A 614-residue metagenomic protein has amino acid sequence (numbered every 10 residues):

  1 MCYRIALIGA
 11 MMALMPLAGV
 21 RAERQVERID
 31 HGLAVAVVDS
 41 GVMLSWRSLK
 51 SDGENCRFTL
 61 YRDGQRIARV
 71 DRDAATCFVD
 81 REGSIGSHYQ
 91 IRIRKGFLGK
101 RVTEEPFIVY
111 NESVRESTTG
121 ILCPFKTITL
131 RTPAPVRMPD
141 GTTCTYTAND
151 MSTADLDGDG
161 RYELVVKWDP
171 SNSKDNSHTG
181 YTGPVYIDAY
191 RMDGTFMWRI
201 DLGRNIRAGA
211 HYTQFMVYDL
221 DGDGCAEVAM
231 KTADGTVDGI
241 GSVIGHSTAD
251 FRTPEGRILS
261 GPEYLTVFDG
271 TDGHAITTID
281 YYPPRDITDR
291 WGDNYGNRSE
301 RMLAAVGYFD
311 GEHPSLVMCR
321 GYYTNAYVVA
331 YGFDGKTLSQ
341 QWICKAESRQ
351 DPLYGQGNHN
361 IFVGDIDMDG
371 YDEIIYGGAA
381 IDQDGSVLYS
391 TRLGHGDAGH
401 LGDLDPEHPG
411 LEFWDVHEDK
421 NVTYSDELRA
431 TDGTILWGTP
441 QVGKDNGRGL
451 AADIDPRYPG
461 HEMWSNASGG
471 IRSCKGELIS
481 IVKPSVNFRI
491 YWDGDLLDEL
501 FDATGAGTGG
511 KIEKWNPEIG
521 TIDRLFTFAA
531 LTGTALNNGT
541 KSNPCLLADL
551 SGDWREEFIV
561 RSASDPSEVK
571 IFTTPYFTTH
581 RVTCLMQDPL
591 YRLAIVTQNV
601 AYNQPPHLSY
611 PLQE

Functional and structural regions predicted by a protein language model:
M1-I5: Positively charged n-region of N-terminal signal peptides that target proteins for export
A6-P16: Bacterial N-terminal signal peptides
A18-A22: Sec/Tat signal peptide C-region and signal peptidase I cleavage site
E23-A36: Short, compositionally biased P/S/T/A/G/V-rich stretches that sit at domain boundaries
V26-R28, S48-G53, D73-E614: Beta-propeller-forming repeat regions
S40-L44: Structural beta-strand segments of beta-rich domains
L49-D63: Solvent-exposed loop/turn segments flanking beta-strands in beta-repeat/beta-sandwich domains
R66-A68: Ser/Thr-rich low-complexity repeats and stalk/linker segments
